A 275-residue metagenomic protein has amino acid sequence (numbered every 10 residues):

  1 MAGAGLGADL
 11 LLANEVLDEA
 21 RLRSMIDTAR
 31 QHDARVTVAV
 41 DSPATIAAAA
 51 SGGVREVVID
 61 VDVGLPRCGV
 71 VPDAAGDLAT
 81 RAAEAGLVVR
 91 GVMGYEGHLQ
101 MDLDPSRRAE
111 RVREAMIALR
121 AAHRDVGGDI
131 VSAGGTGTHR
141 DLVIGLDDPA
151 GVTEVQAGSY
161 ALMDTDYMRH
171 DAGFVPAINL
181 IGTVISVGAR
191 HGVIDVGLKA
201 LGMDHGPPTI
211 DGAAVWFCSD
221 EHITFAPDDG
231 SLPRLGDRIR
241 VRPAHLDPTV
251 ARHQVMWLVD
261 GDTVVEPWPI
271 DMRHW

Functional and structural regions predicted by a protein language model:
M1-M101: Active-site-proximal beta-alpha core segment in soluble small-molecule metabolic enzymes
A8-D9, E56, G91, I130 (+4 more regions): Residues at the N-termini of beta-strands
A13, G134, G158, D195-G197 (+1 more regions): Generic beta-strand/beta-sheet core signal
E19, P43, G69-P72, A109 (+5 more regions): Electropositive phosphate-/nucleotide-binding environments in soluble metabolic enzymes
V38-A39, V131-A133, F225-A226: Short, hydrophobic beta-strand segments that form beta-sheet elements in well-ordered domains
V54-E56, D62-A172: Active-site loop/helix belt of alpha/beta enzymes
A157-I210: Internal helical hairpin/lid segments
V187-W275: C-terminal accessory subdomain/extension
